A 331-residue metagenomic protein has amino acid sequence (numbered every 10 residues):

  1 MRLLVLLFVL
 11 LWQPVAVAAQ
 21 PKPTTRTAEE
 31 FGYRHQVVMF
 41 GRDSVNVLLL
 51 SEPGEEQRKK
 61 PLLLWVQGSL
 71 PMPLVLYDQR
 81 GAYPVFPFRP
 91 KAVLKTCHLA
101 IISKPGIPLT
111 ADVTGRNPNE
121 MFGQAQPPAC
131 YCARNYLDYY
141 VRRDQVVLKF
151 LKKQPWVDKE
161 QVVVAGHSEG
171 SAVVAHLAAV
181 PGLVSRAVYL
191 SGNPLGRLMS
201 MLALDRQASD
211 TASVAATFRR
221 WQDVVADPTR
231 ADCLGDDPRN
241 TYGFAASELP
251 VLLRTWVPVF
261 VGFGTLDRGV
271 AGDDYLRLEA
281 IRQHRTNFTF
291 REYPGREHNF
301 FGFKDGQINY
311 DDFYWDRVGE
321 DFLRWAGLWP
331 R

Functional and structural regions predicted by a protein language model:
P21-R58: N-terminal cap/lid segment of alpha/beta-hydrolase-fold proteins
E55-V93, P108: Short, surface-exposed "cap/lid" segments of acyl-processing enzymes
P87-A125: Conserved alpha/beta-hydrolase
G115-P155: Alpha/beta-hydrolase active-site loop
F150-D205: Primarily recognizes the serine-hydrolase "nucleophile elbow" in alpha/beta-hydrolase and SGNH/GDSL folds
T255, V261-F263: Short beta-strand/loop motif that positions the catalytic acidic residue of the alpha/beta-hydrolase fold
R268-D274: Conserved alpha/beta-hydrolase "acid-adjacent" motif
R296-F300, K304-R331: Catalytic active-site module of serine/aspartate enzymes centered on a nucleophile-bearing elbow/loop
